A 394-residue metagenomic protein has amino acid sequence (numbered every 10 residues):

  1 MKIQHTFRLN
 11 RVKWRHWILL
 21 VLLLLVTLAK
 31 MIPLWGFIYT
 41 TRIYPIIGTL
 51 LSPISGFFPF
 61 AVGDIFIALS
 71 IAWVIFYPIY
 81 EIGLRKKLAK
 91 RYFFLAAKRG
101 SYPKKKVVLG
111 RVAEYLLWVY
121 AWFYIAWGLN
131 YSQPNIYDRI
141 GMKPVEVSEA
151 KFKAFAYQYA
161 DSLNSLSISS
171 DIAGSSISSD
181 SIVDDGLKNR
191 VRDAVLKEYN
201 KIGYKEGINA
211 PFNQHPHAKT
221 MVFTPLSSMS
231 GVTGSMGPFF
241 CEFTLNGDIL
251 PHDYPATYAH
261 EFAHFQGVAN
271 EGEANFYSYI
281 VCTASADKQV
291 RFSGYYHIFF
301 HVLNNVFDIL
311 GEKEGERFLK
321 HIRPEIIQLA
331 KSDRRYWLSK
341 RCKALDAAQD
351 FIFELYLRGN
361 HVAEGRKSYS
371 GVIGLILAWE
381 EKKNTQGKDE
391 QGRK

Functional and structural regions predicted by a protein language model:
M1-L9, L84-V108: Membrane-interfacial, low-structure loops and terminal tails that flank and connect transmembrane helices in multi-pass
F7-L20, G110-V112: Alpha-helical transmembrane segments and their helix-start/interface "positive-inside/aromatic belt" motifs in integral
L20-R85: Membrane-embedded alpha-helical segments of integral membrane proteins
P59, Y254-I280: Active-site recognition of the HExxH zinc-binding catalytic motif
I82, Y102-C241: Contiguous, non-catalytic segments that form substrate-binding/exosite surfaces or channel walls
F152-Y159, A269-G315: Post-HExxH zinc-binding segment in Zn-dependent metallohydrolases
P238-F240, L250-Y254, A269: Extracytoplasmic
I327-K394: Pan-zinc metallopeptidase signature
